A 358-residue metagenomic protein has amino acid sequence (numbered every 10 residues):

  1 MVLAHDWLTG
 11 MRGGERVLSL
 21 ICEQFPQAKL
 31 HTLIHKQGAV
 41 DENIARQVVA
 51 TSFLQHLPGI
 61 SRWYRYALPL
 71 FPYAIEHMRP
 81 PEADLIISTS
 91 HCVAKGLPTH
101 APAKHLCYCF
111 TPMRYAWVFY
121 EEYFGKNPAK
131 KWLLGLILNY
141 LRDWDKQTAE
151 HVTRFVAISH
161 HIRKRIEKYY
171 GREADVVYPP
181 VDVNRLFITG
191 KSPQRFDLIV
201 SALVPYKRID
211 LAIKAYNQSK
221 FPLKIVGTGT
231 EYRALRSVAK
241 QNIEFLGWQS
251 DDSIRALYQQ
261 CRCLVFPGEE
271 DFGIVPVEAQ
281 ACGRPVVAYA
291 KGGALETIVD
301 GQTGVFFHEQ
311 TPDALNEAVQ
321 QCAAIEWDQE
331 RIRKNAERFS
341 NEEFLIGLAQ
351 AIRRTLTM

Functional and structural regions predicted by a protein language model:
Q27-K95: Active-site donor-binding segments of glycosyltransferases and PAPS-dependent sulfotransferases
G125-F155, R163: Membrane-proximal helix-turn-helix segments that form the acceptor-binding/catalytic region of lipid-linked
V183, F187-K207, L211-K224: Conserved donor-binding/catalytic core segment of Leloir-type glycosyltransferases
R233-A256: Nucleotide-activated donor-binding/catalytic signature segment of Leloir-type glycosyltransferases, i.e., the conserved
G247, D300-G301, V305-P312, V319-E326: Conserved acidic donor-binding segment of nucleotide-sugar-dependent glycosyltransferases
Q259-D271, R284: Acidic donor-binding loop of glycosyltransferase active sites
V265, P285-Y289, I298: Short hydrophobic beta-strand element within catalytic cores of glycosyltransferases and related nucleotide-activated
Q310, A323-R354: A charged, aromatic-enriched C-terminal amphipathic alpha-helix characteristic of glycosyltransferases across folds
